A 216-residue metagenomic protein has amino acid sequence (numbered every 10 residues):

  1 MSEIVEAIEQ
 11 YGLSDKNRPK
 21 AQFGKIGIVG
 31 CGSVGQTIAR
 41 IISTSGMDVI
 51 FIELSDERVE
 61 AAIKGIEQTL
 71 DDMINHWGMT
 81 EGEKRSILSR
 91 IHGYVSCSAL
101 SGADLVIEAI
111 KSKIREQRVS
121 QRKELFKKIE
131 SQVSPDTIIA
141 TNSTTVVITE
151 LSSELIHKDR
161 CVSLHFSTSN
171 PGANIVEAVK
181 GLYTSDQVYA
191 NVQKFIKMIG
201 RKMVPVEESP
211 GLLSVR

Functional and structural regions predicted by a protein language model:
S2-T69: NAD(P)+-binding Rossmann beta1-loop-alpha1 motif at the extreme N-terminus of oxidoreductases
E9-K16, I26, S43-T44, I87-L105 (+3 more regions): Amphipathic alpha-helical segments at domain termini/boundaries
I42, G46, I63, E67-W77 (+4 more regions): Structural signal for hydrophobic packing residues in well-ordered secondary-structure cores of soluble enzyme domains
S45, H157, I175-S209: Internal alpha-helical scaffold of NAD(P)-dependent oxidoreductase catalytic cores
I50, H92, I107, A140 (+2 more regions): Hydrophobic/aromatic beta-strand patches that form the interior of the parallel beta-sheet core in alpha/beta enzyme
F51-Q68, D72-K84, A178-S185, L212-S214: Rossmann-like dinucleotide-binding cores of NAD(P)H-dependent redox enzymes
L54-E60, D72-I138: Rossmann-like NAD(P)-binding element
K111-I175: Rossmann-like NAD(P)(H) cofactor-binding subdomain of soluble oxidoreductases
